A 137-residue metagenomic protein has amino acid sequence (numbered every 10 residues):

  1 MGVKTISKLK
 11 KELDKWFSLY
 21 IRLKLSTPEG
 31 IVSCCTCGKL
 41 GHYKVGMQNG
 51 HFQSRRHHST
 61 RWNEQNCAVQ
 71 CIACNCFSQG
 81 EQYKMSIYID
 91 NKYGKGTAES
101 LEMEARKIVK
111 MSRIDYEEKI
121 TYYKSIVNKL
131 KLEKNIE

Functional and structural regions predicted by a protein language model:
M1-S33, V109-I114: Short, charged surface segments at domain edges that flank catalytic/cofactor-binding sites
G2-I6, F52-R55, C71: Short, flexible active-site loops
T5, L9, S59, F77: Conserved aromatic-histidine-acidic binding/catalytic patches
S33-N66: Histidine-centered nuclease catalytic patch
K39-H42, C67-G94: Short Cys/His-centered divalent metal-binding micro-motifs
R55-C67, N91-A105: Short microdomains enriched in Cys/His and/or Lys/Arg
S100-E137: Short flanking/linker segments adjacent to small metal-binding domains or redox-active Cys/His motifs
